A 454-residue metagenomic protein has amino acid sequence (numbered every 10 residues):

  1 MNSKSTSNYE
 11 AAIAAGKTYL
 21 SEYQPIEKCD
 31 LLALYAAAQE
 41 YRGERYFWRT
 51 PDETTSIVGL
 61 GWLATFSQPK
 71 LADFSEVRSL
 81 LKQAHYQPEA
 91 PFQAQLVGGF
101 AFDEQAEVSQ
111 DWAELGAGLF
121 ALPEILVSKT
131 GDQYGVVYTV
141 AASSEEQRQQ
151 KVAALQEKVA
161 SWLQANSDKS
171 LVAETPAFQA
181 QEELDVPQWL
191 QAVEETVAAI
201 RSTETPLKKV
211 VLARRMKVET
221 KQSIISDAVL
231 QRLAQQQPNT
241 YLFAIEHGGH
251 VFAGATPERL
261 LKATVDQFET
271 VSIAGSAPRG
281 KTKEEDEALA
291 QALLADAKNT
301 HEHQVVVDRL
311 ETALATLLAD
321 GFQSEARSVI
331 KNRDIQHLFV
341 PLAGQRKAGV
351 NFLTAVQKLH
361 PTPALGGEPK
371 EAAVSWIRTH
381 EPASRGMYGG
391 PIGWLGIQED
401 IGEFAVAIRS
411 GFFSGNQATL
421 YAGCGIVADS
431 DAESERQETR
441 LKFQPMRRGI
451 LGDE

Functional and structural regions predicted by a protein language model:
M1-P91, M216-T220: Short Lys/Arg-enriched alpha/beta "domain-start" segment
N2, Y134-W162, K262-R333, G411-E454: Cytosolic ligand/metal-binding cores
V58-A64, K217-H301, G321, D400-G423: An anion-binding catalytic pocket shared by soluble metabolic enzymes
R78-K209, A213-R215, A319: Non-catalytic accessory segments adjacent to catalytic cores
G98, V127, T205, L261 (+4 more regions): A residue-level signal for conserved active-site and pocket-lining positions in enzyme catalytic cores
S170-R259, V306, L317, R333 (+1 more regions): Active-site pocket-lining segments that scaffold enzyme catalytic pockets across diverse folds
A199, R232-Q236, A292, D296 (+7 more regions): Generic, well-ordered alpha-helical scaffold segments in large soluble proteins
P341-E454: Conserved hydrophobic core element of enzyme catalytic domains
